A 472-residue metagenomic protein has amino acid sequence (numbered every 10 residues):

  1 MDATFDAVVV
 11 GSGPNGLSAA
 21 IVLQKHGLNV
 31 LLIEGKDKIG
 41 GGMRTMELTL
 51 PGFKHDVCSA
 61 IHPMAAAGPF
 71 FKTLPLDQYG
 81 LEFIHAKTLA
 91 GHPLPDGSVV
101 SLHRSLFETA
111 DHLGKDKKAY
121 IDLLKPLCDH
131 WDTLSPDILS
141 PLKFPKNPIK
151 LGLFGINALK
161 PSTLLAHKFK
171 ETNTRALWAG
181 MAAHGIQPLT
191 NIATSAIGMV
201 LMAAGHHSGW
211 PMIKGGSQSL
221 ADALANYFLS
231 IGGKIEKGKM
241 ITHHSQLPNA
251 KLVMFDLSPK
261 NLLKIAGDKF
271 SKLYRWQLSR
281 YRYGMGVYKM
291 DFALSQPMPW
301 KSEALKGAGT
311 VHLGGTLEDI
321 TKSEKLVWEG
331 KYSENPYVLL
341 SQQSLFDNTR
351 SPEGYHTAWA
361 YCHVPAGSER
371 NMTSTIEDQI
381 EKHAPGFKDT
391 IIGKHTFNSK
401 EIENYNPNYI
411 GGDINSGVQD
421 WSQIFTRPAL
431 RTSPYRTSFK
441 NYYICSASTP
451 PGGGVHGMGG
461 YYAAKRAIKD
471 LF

Functional and structural regions predicted by a protein language model:
M1-A7, K25-H26, G205, Q423-I424 (+1 more regions): Extreme N-terminal leader/targeting segments of oxidoreductases
A3-D129: N-terminal glycine-rich phosphate/pyrophosphate-binding loop and immediately adjacent elements
P95-I192: Rossmann-like flavin
E108-D111, K260-K264, A293, P352-Q379: Conserved FAD/dinucleotide-binding core of flavoprotein oxidoreductases
R175-P188, E334-L339, G386-P450: A glycine-rich dinucleotide-binding beta-alpha-beta segment and adjacent secondary-structure elements that constitute
L201-I241: Helical element adjacent to the flavin cofactor pocket in flavoenzyme catalytic cores
K239-S351: Mid-domain catalytic core of redox enzymes that form a hydrophobic substrate pocket/lid adjacent to a catalytic redox
A447-I468: A conserved FAD-binding loop/helix module that cradles the flavin
